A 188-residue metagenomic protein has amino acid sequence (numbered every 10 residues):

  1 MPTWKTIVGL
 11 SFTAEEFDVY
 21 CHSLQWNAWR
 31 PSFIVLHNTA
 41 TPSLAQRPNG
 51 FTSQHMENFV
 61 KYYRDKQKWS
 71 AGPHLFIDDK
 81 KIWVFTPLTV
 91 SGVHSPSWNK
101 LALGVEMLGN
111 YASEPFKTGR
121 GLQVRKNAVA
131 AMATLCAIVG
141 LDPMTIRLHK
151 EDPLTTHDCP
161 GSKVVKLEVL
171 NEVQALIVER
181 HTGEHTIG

Functional and structural regions predicted by a protein language model:
M1-T39, D79-S91, P96-G188: Basic/polar, cationic surfaces and motifs that engage anionic cell-wall and phosphate/carboxylate ligands
A28-R64: Active-site acidic/histidine clusters and adjacent loop/turn architecture that either coordinate catalytic ions
G50-A71, F76, T86, L122-K126: Glycan-recognition patch characteristic of GH18 chitinases/ENGases and related GlcNAc/peptidoglycan-binding proteins
